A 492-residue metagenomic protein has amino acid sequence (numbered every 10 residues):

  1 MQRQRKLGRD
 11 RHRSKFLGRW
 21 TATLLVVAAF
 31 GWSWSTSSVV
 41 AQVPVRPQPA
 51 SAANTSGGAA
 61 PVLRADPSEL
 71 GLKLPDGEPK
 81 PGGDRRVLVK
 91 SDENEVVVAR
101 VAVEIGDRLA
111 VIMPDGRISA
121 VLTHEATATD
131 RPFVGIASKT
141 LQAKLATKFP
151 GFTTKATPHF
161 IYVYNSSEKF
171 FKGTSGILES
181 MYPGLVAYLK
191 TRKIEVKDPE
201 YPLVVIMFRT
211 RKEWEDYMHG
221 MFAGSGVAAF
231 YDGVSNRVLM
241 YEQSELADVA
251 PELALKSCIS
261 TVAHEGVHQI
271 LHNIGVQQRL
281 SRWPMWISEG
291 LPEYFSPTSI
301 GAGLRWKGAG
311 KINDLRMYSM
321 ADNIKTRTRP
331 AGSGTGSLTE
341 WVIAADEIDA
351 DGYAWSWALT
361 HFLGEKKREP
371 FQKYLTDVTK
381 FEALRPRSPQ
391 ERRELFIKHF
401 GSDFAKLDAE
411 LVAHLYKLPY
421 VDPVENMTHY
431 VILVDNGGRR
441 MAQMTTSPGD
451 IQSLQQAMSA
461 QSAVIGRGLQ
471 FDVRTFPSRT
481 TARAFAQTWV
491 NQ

Functional and structural regions predicted by a protein language model:
M1-L17: N-terminal secretory signal peptides that target proteins for export/translocation
A22-S33: Bacterial N-terminal signal peptides
A28, S38-V39: Cleavable N-terminal signal peptides
A41-K190: Compositionally biased alpha-helical segments
Q42-Q48, L74-R86, A383-Q492: Beta/coil-rich, acidic/histidine-enriched accessory regions frequently appended to metallopeptidases
S91-E93, M113-D115, R209-K212, G364-K367: Short, flexible beta-strand-to-coil junctions
K148, V227-S244, A254-S257, R279-T446: Acidic/His/Gly-enriched intrinsically disordered linker/tail segments that often contain short helix/coil "MoRF-like"
F149-P284, R387-E394: Juxtacatalytic substrate-recognition/specificity segment
